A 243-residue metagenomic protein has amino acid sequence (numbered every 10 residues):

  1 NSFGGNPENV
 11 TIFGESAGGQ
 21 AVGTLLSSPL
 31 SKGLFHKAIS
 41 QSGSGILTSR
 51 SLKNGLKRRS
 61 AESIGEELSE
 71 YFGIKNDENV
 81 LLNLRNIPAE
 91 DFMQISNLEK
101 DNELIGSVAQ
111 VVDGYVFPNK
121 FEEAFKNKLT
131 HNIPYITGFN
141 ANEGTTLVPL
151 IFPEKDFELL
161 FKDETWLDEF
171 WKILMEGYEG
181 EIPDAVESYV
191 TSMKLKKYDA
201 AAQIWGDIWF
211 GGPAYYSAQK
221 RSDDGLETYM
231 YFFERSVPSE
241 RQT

Functional and structural regions predicted by a protein language model:
N1-D77, Y115, A124-V148, L226: Serine-hydrolase-like catalytic core of hydrolytic proteins
G45, R50, N83, A89-T243: Substrate-gating cap/lid region and adjacent catalytic-acid/histidine neighborhood within extracellular/lumenal
K57, V80, A201: Conserved acidic
E62-K100: Accessory cap/linker subdomain of secreted extracellular hydrolases
